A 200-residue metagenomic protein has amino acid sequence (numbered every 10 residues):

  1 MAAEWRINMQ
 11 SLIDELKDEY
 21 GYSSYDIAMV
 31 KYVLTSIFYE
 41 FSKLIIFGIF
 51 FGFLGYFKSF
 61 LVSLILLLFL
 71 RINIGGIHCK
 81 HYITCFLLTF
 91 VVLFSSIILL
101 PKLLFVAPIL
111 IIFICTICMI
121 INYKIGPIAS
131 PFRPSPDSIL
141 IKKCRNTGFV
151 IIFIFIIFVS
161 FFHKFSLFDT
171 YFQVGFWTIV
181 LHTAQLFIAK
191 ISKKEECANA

Functional and structural regions predicted by a protein language model:
S11-S59, F69-L70: Hydrophobic transmembrane alpha-helices
F50-S63, I109-T116: Structural signature of hydrophobic alpha-helical transmembrane segments
L67-H78, I125-P134, F187-K190: C-terminal ends of transmembrane helices
I72-L88, F94-L99: Interfacial aromatic-anchored transmembrane helix boundaries in multi-pass membrane proteins
K80-V91, I109-C115, D137-K143: Cytoplasmic-side transmembrane-helix entry/capping segments in multi-pass membrane proteins
S96-I109, V150-L167: Hydrophobic alpha-helical transmembrane segments in multi-pass integral membrane proteins
I128-I152: Membrane-helix boundary/juxtamembrane motif in polytopic membrane proteins
K142-N146, F155-A200: Glycine-rich, aromatic-bearing surface loops/beta-hairpins
